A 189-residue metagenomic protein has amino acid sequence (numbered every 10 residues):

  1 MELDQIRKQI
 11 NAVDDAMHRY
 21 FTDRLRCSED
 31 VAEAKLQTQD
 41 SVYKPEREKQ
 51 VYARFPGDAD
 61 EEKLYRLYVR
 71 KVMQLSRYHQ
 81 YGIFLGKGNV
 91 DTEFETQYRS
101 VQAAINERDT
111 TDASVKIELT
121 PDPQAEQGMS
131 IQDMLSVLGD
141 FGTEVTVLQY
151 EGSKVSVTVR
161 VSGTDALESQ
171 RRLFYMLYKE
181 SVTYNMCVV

Functional and structural regions predicted by a protein language model:
M1-V189: Domain-level signature for soluble enzymes in the chorismate/prephenate branch of the shikimate pathway
